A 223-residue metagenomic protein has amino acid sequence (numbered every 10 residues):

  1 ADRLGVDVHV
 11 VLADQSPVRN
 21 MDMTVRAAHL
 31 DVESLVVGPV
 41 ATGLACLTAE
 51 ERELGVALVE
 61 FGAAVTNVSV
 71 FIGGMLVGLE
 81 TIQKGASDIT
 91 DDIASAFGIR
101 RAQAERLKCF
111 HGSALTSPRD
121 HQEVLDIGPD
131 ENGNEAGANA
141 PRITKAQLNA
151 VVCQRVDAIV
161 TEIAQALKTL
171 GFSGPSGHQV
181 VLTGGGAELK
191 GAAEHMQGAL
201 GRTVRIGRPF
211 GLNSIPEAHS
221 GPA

Functional and structural regions predicted by a protein language model:
A1-A57, M75-L76, A86, R100-R101 (+2 more regions): Nucleotide/phosphate-binding catalytic cleft detector across ATP-hydrolyzing and phosphate-transferring enzymes
V8, L54-A96: Glycine-rich phosphate-binding loop of actin/hexokinase-like ATP-binding domains
A13, S113-L115, P175-A199: Glycine-rich phosphate-binding loops at beta-strand->alpha-helix junctions
V25, E60, I93, I163 (+1 more regions): Residue-level signature of catalytic and energy-coupling elements of molecular machines, predominantly ATP/GTP-dependent
A146-A158: Glycine-rich phosphate-binding "P-loop"
V160, A164-H178: Phosphate/pyrophosphate-binding loops at sites that engage ATP/ADP/AMP, CoA/4′-phosphopantetheine, polyphosphate
R205, P209-A223: Glycine-rich phosphate-binding/hydrolytic loop that grips phosphoryl groups
